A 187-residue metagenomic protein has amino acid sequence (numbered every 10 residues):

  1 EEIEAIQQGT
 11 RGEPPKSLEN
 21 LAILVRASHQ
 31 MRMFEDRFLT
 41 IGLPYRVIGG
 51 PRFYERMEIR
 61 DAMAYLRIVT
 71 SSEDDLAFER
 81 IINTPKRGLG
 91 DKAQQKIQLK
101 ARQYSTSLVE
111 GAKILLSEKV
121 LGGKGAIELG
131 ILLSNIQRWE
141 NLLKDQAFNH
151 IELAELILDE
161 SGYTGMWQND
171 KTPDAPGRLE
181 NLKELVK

Functional and structural regions predicted by a protein language model:
E1-P44, R67-S71: Helicase P-loop NTPase motor core
Q8-S17, H29, L115-K187: Accessory C-terminal helicase-associated subdomains
T40, P51, E55-P85: Conserved short internal alpha-helix adjacent to the catalytic or cofactor-binding core of large enzyme scaffolds
Q95-K100: C-terminal helical "lid" of AAA+/P-loop NTPase domains
A101-I114: A short beta-strand-loop micro-motif that forms or neighbors metal/cofactor- and ligand-binding patches at active-site
